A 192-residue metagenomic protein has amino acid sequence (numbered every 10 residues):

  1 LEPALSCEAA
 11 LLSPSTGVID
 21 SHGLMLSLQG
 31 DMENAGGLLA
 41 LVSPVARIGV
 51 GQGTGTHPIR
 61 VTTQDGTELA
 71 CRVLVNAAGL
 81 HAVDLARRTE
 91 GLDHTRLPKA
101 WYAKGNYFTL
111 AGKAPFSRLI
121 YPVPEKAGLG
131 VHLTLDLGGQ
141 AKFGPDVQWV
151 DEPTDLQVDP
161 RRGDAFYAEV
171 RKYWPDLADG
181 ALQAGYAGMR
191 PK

Functional and structural regions predicted by a protein language model:
L1, C7-L12, G130-H132: Dinucleotide-binding Rossmann-like beta1-alpha1 core, especially the glycine-rich loop that anchors the ADP
L1, V45, A187-M189: Short, glycine/charge-rich beta-strand/loop segments that flank catalytic centers and engage negatively charged groups
L1-E2, Q64-D65, L97-P98: Short, flexible, glycine/charge-rich loop motifs used to bind or transfer phosphoryl groups or to couple energy/partner
P3, G37, G91-H94: Short aromatic/hydrophobic-glycine micro-motifs
L5-A9, T62, D146-V147: A short alpha-helix capping/helix-coil boundary motif
A9, H57-I59, G138-G139, A187: Beta-strand-connecting loop/turn residues
L11-G51, G55-T63, L69-V73: Helical element adjacent to the flavin cofactor pocket in flavoenzyme catalytic cores
E68, V73, A77-K192: Active-site substrate-recognition segment that forms the wall of the catalytic cavity or substrate channel
